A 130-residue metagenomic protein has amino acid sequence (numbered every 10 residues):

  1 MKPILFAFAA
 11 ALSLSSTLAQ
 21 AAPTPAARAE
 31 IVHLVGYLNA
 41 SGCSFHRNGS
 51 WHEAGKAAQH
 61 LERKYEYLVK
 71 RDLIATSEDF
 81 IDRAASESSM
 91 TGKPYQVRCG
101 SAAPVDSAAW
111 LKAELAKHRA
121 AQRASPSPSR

Functional and structural regions predicted by a protein language model:
M1-A7: Bacterial N-terminal signal peptides that target proteins for export
A7-S15: Bacterial N-terminal signal peptides
S15, A19-Q20, S125-S129: Long, low-complexity intrinsically disordered segments that are proline/alanine-rich with interleaved serine/threonine
A21-Y67: N-terminal secretory signal peptides
G49-R130: Compact alpha-helical subdomains of small soluble proteins
